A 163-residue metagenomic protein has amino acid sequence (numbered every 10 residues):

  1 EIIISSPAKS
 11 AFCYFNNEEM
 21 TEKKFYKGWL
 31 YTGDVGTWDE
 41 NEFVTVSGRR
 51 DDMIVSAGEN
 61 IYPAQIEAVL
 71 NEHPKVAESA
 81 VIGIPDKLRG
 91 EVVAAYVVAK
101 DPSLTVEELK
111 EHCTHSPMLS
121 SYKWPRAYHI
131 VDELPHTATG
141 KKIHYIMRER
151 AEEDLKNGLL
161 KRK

Functional and structural regions predicted by a protein language model:
I2: Glycine-rich active-site loop/lid that clamps phosphate-bearing ligands
S5-S6, F12-C13, M20-K23, V35-K123 (+2 more regions): AMP-binding/adenylate-forming catalytic core of the ANL superfamily
K9-F12, Y26-K27, N157-L159: Conserved ATP-binding loop and adjacent catalytic segment of the adenylate-forming AMP-binding
M118-K142, G158-K163: AMP-binding/adenylate-forming catalytic domain of the ANL superfamily
E149-K156: Short arginine-rich
